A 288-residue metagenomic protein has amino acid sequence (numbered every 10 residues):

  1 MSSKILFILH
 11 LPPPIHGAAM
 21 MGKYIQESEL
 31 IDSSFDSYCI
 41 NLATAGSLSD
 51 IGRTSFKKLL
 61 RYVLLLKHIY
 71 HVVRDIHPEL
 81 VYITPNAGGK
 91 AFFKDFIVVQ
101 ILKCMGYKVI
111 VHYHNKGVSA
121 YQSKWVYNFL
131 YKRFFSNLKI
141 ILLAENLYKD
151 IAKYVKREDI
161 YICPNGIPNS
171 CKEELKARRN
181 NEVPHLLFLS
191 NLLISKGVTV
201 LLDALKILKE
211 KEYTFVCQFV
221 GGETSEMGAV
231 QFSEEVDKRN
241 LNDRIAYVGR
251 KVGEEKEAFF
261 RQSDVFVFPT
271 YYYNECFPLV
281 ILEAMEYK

Functional and structural regions predicted by a protein language model:
L6-I8, A177-K196, L201-K206, C217-V220: Conserved donor-binding/catalytic core segment of Leloir-type glycosyltransferases
A19-Y24, P184, L193-I207, M227-V230 (+1 more regions): A conserved mid-protein helix/loop that constitutes part of the nucleotide-sugar donor-binding site
N41-A45, L189, V216-Q231, G249-R250: Glycosyltransferase donor-sugar binding loop
N86-K90, Y107-K124, K139: A short, histidine- and acid-enriched strand-loop-helix "catalytic/donor-clamping" loop that lines the nucleotide-sugar
K132-E174, H185: Donor nucleotide-sugar binding/catalytic pocket of nucleotide-sugar-dependent glycosyltransferases
V230-K251: Nucleotide-activated donor-binding/catalytic signature segment of Leloir-type glycosyltransferases, i.e., the conserved
R250-K251, A258-S263: Short alpha-helical donor nucleotide-sugar binding micro-motif in glycosyltransferases
R261-C276: Acidic donor-binding loop of glycosyltransferase active sites
